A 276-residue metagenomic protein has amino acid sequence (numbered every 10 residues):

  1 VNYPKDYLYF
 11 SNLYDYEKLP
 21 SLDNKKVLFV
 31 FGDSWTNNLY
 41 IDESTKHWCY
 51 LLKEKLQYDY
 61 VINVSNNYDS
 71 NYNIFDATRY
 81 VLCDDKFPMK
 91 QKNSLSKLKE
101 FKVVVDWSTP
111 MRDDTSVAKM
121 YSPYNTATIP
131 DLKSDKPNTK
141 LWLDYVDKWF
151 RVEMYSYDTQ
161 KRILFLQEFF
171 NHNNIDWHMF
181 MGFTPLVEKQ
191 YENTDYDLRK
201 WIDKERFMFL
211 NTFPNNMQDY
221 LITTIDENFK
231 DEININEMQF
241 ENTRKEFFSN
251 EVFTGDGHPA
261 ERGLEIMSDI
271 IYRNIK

Functional and structural regions predicted by a protein language model:
N2-F75, Y80, A260, I266: Serine-esterase "nucleophile elbow" of acetyl-processing enzymes
R79-K276: Alpha-helical cap/lid subdomain in secreted, periplasmic, or secretory-pathway luminal O-acyl-processing enzymes
